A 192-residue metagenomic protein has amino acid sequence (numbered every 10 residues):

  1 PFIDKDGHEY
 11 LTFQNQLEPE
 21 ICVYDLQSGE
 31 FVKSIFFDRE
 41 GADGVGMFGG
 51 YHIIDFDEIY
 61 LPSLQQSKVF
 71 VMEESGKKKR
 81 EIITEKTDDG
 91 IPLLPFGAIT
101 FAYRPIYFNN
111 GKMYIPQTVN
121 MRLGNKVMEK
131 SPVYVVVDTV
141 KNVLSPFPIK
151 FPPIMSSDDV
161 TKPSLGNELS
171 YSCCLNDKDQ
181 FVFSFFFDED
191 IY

Functional and structural regions predicted by a protein language model:
P1-D6, G50-I54, I99-G111, S164-K178: Structural signature of eukaryotic scaffold interfaces centered on beta-propeller domains
P1-D89: Post-signal peptide N-terminal segment of secreted/secretory-pathway proteins
G7-L11, E58-I59, G111-I115, D179-F181: Entry beta-strands of beta-propeller and related beta-repeat scaffolds
Q14-L17, P62-Q65, N125-K130, S184-F186: Short, solvent-exposed loop/turn segments at conserved positions within beta-propeller repeat blades
I35-V45, E81-I99, L144-G166: Surface-exposed loop and turn segments in beta-propeller and other repeat-based domains that flank or scaffold
Q66-S67, E74-G124: Asp-box/WD-like beta-propeller blade repeats and closely related beta-sheet repeat scaffolds
S75, M128-N142, E189-Y192: Beta-propeller blade signature
C174-D177, F181-Y192: Flexible, glycine-rich surface segments
